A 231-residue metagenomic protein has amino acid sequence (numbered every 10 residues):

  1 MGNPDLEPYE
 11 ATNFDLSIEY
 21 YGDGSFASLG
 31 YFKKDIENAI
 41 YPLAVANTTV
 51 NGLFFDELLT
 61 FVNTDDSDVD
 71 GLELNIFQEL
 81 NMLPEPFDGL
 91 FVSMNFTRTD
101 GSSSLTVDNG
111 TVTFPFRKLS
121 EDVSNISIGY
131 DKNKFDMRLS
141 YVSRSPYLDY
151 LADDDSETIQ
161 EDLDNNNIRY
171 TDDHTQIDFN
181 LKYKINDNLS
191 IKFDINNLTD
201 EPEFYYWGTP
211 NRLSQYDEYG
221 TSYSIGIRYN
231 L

Functional and structural regions predicted by a protein language model:
M1-G2, L43-T60, S104-T113, D149-N167 (+1 more regions): Solvent-exposed loop segments that connect transmembrane elements
D5-L58, V62, D68-D70: Membrane-embedded beta-barrel scaffold of Gram-negative outer-membrane proteins
E10, Y20-G24, D35, D68 (+6 more regions): Outer-membrane beta-barrel strand-turn architecture
E10-F14, D68-L72, S120-S124, D173-I177 (+1 more regions): Residues that define the transmembrane beta-barrel architecture of outer-membrane proteins
L16-Y20, Y31, L74-Q78, M94 (+5 more regions): Residues on the lipid-exposed face of transmembrane beta-strands in outer-membrane beta-barrel proteins
D23-S25, P86-L90, D122-S124, N133-F135 (+3 more regions): Outer-envelope beta-barrel architecture signal
F32-D35, L53-D153: Gram-negative outer-membrane beta-barrel transporters
E37, P42, L90, S143-T158 (+1 more regions): C-terminal beta-signal and adjacent terminal beta-strands/loops of Gram-negative outer-membrane beta-barrel proteins
